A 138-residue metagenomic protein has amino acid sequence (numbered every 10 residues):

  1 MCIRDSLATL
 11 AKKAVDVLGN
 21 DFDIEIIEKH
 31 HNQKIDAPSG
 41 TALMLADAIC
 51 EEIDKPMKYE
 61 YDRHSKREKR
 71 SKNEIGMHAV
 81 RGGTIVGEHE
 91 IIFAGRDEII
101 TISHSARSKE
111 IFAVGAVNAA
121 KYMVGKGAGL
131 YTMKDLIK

Functional and structural regions predicted by a protein language model:
M1-I3: Short, small-residue-biased leader/transition segments that mark boundaries at the very start of proteins
L7: Short glycine/serine/threonine-rich phosphate/pyrophosphate-binding segments that cradle anionic phosphate groups
L10, V15, G19-K138: C-terminal substrate-binding/catalytic lobe of Rossmann-fold NAD(P)-dependent oxidoreductases
